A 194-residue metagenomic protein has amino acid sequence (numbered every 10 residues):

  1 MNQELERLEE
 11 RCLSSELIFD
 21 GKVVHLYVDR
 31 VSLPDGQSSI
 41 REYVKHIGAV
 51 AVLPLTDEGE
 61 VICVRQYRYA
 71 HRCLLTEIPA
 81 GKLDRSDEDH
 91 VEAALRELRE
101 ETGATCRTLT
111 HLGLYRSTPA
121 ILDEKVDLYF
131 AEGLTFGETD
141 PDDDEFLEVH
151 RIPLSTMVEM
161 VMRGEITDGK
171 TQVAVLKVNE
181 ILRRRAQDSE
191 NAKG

Functional and structural regions predicted by a protein language model:
N2, E6-R7, R41, A51-R96: Conserved Nudix-box catalytic region and its N-terminal flanking loop in Nudix hydrolases and closely related
N2-L13, Q37, V126, D144-G194: Nudix hydrolase/Nudix homology domain
C12, L26-V28, I40, V64 (+2 more regions): Hydrophobic residues on conserved beta-strands that form the core of alpha/beta folds
S14-A51, D57: Acidic, metal-coordinating catalytic segment for phosphate/diphosphate chemistry, firing primarily on the Nudix
S15, V64-Q66, L114: Residue-level detector of high-confidence beta-strand sites
H25-D29, L74, K125-D127, E148: Short beta-strand micro-motifs in enzyme catalytic cores
S39, G48-A51, T56, K82-G169: Unchanged
